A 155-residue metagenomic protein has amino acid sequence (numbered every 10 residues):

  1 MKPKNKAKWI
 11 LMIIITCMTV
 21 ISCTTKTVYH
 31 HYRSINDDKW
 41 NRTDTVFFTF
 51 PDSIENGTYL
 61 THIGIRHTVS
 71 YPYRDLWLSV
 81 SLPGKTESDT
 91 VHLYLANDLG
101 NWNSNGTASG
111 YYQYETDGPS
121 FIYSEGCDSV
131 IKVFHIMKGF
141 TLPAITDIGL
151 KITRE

Functional and structural regions predicted by a protein language model:
T19-S22: C-terminal motif of bacterial Sec signal peptides marking the signal peptidase cleavage site
T24-T27: Bacterial signal peptide processing site
D44-Y73: Post-signal-peptide N-terminal segment of Sec-exported extracytoplasmic proteins
N56-I63, F121-K138: Noncatalytic modules at the cell exterior or secretory-pathway interfaces, chiefly beta-strand-rich lectin/adhesion
T68-S70, Y112-Q113, F121-I122, H135-I145: Short acidic/polar inter-strand loop motif in beta-rich domains
S79-P83, K138-E155: Exposed low-complexity, polar/acidic, P/S/T/G-rich flexible segments that act as propeptides, protease-susceptible
V91-Y123: An anionic, turn-rich surface loop/hairpin at beta-sheet edges that serves as a generic interaction/coordination patch
